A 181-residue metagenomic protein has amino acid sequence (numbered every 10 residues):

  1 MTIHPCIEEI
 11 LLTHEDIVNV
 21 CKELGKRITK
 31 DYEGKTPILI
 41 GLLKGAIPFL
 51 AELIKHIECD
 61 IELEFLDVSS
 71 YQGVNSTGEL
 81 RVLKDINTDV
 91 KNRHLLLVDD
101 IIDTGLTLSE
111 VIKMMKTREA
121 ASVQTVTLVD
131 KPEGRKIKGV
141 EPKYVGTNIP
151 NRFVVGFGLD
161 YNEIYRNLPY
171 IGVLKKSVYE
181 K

Functional and structural regions predicted by a protein language model:
M1-K181: PRPP-associated nucleotide enzymes
